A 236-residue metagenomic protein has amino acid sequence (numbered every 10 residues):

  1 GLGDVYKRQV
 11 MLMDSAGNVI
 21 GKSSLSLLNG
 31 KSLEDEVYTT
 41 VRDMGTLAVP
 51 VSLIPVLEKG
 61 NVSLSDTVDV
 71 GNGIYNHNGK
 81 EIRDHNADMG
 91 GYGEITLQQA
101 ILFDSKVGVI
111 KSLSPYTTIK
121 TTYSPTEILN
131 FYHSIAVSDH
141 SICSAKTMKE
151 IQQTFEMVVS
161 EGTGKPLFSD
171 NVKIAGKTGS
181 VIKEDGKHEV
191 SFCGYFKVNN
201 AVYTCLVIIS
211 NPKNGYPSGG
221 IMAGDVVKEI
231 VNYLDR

Functional and structural regions predicted by a protein language model:
G1-Y6: Short, small-residue-biased leader/transition segments that mark boundaries at the very start of proteins
K7-M13, S65-T67, K111-L113, D139 (+1 more regions): Surface-exposed patches in mature extracellular/periplasmic domains of secreted proteins
K7-S32, G194, C205: A short, well-structured edge-of-sheet supersecondary motif
G17, T40-V68, A100, P115 (+4 more regions): Active-site SXXK
I20, S114-D139, F155, V159-R236: Active-site beta-strand/loop architecture of penicillin-binding DD-peptidases
S23, R42-L97, F103-S105: Short, glycine/proline-biased beta-turn/loop segments that scaffold the active-site neighborhood
S32-T39, E81-I82, G90-I95, L102-V109 (+2 more regions): Flexible glycine/proline-enriched surface loops and loop-helix/loop-strand junctions
R42-L47, G91, I95, Q99 (+4 more regions): Soluble non-cytosolic domains of exported or imported proteins
